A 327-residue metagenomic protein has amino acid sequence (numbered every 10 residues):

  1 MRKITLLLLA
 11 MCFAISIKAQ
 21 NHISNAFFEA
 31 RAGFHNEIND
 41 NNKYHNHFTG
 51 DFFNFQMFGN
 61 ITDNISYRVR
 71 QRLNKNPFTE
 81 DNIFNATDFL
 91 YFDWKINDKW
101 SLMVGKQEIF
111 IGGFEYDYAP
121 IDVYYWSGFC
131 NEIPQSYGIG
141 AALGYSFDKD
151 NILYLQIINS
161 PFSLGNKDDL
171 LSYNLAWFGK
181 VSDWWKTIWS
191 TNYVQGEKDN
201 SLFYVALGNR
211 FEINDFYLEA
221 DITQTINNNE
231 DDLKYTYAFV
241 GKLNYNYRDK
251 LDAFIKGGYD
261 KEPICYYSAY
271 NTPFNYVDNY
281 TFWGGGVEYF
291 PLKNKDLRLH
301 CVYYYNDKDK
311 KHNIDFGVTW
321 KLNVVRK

Functional and structural regions predicted by a protein language model:
I4-F13: Sec-dependent N-terminal signal peptides
I15-A19: Sec/Tat signal peptide C-region and signal peptidase I cleavage site
N21-F34, Y44-S160, E262: Outer membrane beta-barrel
H22-I23, F27-K43, T62, T79-E80 (+3 more regions): Outer-membrane beta-barrel pore domains
D51, A86, D98, Y137 (+5 more regions): Exposed loop/turn and edge beta-strand positions of beta-sandwich/beta-sheet ligand-binding modules
Q56-F58, D93-K95, S101, A142-S146 (+6 more regions): Transmembrane beta-barrel domains of outer membrane proteins
L153-N200: Loop-centered beta-sheet repeat module
